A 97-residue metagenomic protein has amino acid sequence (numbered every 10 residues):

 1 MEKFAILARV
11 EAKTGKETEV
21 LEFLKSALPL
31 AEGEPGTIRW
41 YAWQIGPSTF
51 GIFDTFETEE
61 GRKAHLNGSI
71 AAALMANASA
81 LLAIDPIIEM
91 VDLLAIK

Functional and structural regions predicted by a protein language model:
E2-A5, E11, I38-S48, L74-K97: Glycine-rich beta-strand-turn "strand-cap" elements at beta-sheet edges
A8, F50, R62: Conserved short-loop catalytic and cofactor-binding motifs
R9-E11, F53-T55: Short hydrophobic/aromatic beta-strand micro-patches that form the beta-sheet surface supporting nucleotide- or nucleic
V10-V20: Short, surface-exposed ligand-recognition loops at beta-strand->loop->(often short) alpha-helix junctions that present
K13-G15, I45, E57-E59: Short coil/turn motifs at secondary-structure junctions
E19-E22, A64: Short, solvent-exposed alpha-helical surface patches in well-structured domains
S26-I38, T55-E89: An amphipathic, aromatic/His-enriched active-site/gating alpha helix that lines ligand/cofactor pockets
